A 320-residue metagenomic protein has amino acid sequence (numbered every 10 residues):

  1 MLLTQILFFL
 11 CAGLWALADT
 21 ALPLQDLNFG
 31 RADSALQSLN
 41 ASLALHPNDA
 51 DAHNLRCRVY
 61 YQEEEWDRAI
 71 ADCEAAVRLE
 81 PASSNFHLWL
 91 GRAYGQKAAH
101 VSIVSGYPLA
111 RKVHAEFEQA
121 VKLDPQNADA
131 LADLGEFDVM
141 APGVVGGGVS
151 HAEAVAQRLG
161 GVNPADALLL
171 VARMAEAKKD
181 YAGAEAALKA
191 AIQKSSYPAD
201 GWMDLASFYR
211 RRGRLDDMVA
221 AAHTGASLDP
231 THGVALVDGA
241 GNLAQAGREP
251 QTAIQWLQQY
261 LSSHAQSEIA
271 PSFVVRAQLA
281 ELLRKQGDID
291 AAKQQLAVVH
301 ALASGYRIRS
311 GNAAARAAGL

Functional and structural regions predicted by a protein language model:
D19-L45, L55, Q62, G143 (+1 more regions): Alpha-helical segment of the N-proximal tetratricopeptide repeat
D26, Y60-A82, F86-Q126, A132-G161 (+5 more regions): Short coil/linker segments at helix-helix boundaries
A32, W66, A110, V149 (+4 more regions): TPR-repeat structural position
A41-S42, A75-A76, Q119-A120, R158-L159 (+4 more regions): Canonical positions in the second alpha-helix
A50-D51, S84-N85, A128-D129, P164-A167 (+5 more regions): Helix-start (N-cap) detector for alpha-helical repeat units in TPR-like alpha-solenoids, especially tetratricopeptide
L55, W89, D133, L170 (+4 more regions): Canonical tetratricopeptide repeat
G147, R158, P164-A165, V171 (+3 more regions): Terminal, low-structured helical/coil segments at or just beyond the last alpha-helical repeat
